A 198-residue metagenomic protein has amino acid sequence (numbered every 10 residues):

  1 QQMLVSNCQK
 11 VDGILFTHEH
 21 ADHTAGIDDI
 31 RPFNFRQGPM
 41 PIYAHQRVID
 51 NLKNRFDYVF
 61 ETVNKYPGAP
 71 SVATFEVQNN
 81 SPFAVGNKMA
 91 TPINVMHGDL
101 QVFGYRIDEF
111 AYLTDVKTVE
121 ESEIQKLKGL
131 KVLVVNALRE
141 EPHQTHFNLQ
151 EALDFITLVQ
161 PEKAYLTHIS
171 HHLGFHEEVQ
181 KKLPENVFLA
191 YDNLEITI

Functional and structural regions predicted by a protein language model:
Q1-L113, E178-I198: Binuclear metal-dependent hydrolase catalytic cores
M96-V102, D108-N136: Active-site-proximal loop/helix segments of hydrolase catalytic cores
E120-V132, A137-I198: Binuclear metal-ion centers of metallo-dependent hydrolases, dominated by the metallo-beta-lactamase
